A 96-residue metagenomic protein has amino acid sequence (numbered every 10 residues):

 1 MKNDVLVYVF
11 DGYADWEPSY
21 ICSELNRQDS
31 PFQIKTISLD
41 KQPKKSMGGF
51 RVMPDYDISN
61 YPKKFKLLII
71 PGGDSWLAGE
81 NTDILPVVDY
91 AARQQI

Functional and structural regions predicted by a protein language model:
M1-Q94: Extended, subdomain-level signal for the structured scaffold at the beginning of enzyme domains
